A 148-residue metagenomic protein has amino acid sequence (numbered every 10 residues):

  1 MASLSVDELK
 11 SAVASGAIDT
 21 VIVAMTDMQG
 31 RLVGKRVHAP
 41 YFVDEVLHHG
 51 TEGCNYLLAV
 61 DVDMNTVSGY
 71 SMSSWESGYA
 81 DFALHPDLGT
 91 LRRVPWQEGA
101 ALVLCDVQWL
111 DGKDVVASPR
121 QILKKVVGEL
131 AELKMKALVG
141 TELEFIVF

Functional and structural regions predicted by a protein language model:
M1-F148: ATP/Mg2+-dependent ligation/transfer catalytic cores
